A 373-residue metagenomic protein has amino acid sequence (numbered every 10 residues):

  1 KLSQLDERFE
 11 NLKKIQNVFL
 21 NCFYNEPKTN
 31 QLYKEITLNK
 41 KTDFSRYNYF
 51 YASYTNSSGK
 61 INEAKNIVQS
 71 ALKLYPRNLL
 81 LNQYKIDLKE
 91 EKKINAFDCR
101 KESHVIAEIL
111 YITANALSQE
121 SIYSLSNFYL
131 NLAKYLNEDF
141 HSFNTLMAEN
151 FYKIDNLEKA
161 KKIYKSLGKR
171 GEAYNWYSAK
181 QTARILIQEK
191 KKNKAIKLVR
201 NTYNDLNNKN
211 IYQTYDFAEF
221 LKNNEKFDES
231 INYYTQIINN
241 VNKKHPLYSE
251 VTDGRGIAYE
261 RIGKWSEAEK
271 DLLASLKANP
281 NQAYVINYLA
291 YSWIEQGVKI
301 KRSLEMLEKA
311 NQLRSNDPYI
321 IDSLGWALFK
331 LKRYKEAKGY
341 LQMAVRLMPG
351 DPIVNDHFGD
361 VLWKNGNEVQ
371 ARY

Functional and structural regions predicted by a protein language model:
Q4, L38, K73, K134-Y135 (+7 more regions): Conserved structural position within tetratricopeptide repeats
D6-E7, N56-L80, I86-K89, G168-R170 (+1 more regions): TPR/TPR-like (Sel1-like) alpha-helical repeat modules
D6-Q16, K40-F50, I61-E63, L74-N82 (+9 more regions): Generic helix N-cap/helix-start motif at coil->alpha-helix transitions
F19, S53, D87, N115 (+7 more regions): Residue-level recognition of tetratricopeptide repeat
F23-E26, S58, E120, I154 (+6 more regions): Structural motif corresponding to the intra-repeat A-B loop/turn of tetratricopeptide repeats
N25-P27, I61, Y123, L157 (+6 more regions): TPR-repeat structural position
